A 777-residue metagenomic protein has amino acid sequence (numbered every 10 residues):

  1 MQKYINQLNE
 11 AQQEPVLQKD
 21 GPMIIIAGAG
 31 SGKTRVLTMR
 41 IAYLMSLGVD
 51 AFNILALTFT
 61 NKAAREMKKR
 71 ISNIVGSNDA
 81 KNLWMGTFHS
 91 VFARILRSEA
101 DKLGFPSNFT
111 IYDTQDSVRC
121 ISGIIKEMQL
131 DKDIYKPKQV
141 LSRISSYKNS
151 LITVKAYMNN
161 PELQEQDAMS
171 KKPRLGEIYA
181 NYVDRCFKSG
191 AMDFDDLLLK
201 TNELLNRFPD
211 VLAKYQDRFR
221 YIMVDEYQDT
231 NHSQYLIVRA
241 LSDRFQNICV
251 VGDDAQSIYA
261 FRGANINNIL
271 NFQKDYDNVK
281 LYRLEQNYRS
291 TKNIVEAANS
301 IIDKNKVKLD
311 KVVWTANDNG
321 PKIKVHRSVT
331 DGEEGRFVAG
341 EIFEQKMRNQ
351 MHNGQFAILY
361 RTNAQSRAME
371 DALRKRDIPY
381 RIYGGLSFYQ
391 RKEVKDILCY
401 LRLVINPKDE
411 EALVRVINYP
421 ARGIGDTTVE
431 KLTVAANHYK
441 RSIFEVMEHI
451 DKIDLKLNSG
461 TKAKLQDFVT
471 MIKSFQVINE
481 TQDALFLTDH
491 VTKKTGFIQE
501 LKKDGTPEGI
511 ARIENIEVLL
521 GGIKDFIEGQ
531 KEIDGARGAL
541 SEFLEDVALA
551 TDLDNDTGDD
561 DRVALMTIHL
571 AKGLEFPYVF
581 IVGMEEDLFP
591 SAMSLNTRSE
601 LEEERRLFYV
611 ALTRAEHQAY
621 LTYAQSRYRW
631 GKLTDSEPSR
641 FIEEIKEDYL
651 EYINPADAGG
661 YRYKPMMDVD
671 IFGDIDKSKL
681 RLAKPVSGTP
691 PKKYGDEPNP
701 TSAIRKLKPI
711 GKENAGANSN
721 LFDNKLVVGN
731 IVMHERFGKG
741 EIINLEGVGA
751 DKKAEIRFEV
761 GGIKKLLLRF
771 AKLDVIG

Functional and structural regions predicted by a protein language model:
M1-S107, I111-Y112, V118, S189 (+3 more regions): P-loop NTPase Walker
N6-L17, G21-I25, V36, L55-A56 (+5 more regions): Conserved helicase NTPase motor core
N9, L57, M85, T110-T114 (+16 more regions): Conserved phosphate/pyrophosphate-binding and hydrolysis machinery centered on Walker-type P-loop NTPases, extending
K19, A80-L83, D101-D196, F219 (+3 more regions): ATP-hydrolysis module of ASCE/P-loop NTPase motor domains, specifically the Walker B Asp-Glu catalytic pair
G21, V49-N53, D79-K81, C120 (+10 more regions): Short glycine-/polar-rich loops that comprise or flank the Walker A/P-loop and associated switch/sensor motifs
A29-L37, A100, D277-K280, Q286-P379 (+4 more regions): Helicase P-loop NTPase motor core
A168, S366-I378, R391, L398-Y649 (+1 more regions): Conserved helicase C-terminal RecA-like lobe
K572, G583-I763, F770-G777: C-terminal accessory regions
